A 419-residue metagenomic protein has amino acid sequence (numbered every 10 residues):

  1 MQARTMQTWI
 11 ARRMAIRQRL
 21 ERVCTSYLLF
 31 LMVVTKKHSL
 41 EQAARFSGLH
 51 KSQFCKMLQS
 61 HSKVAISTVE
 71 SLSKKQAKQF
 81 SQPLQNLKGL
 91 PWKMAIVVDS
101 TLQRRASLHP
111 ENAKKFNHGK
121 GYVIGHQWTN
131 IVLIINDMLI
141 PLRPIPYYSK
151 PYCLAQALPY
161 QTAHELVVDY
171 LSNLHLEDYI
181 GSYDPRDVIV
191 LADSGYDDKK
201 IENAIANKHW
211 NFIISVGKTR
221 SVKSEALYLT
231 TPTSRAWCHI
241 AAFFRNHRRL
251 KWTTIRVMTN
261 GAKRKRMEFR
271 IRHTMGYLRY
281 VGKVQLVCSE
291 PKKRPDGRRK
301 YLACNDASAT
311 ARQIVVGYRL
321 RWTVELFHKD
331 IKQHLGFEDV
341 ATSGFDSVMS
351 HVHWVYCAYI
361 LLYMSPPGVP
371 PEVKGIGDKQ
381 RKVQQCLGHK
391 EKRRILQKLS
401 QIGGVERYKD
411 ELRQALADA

Functional and structural regions predicted by a protein language model:
M1-T68: Gly/serine-rich nucleotide phosphate-binding loop at the start of the catalytic core of nucleotide/ADP-ribose-handling
F30, S60-L142, Y148: Active-site-proximal, Lys/Arg-enriched surface segment that forms a nucleic-acid-binding/basic interface patch
A43, W92-A106, I131, D187-D197 (+4 more regions): Short, conserved catalytic/metal-binding motifs centered on acidic residues
Q53-M57, H118-S182, K283-Y301: Electropositive, glycine- and tryptophan-enriched low-complexity nucleic-acid-binding patches
L72-P83, I395-A419: Long, charge-rich low-complexity segments
L102, T230, A241, R245 (+1 more regions): Short amphipathic alpha-helical "interface-anchor" segments enriched in bulky aromatics
Y152-V284, V369, V373-D378, V383-Q384 (+2 more regions): An internal, acidic/charged active-site-proximal segment that coordinates divalent cations and/or engages
D339-R393: Basic, amphipathic alpha-helical segments enriched in Lys/Arg and hydrophobic/aromatic residues
